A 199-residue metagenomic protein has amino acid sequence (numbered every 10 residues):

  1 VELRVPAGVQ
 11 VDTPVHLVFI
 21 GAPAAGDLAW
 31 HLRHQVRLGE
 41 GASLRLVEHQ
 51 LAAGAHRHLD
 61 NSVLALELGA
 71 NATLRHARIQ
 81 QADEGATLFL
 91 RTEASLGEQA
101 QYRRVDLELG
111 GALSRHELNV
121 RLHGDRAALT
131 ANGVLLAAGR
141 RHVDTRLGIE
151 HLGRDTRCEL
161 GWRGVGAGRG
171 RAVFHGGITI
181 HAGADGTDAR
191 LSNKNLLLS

Functional and structural regions predicted by a protein language model:
V1-S199: Conserved beta-strand/loop scaffold segments within soluble protein domains that form the structured core and edges
